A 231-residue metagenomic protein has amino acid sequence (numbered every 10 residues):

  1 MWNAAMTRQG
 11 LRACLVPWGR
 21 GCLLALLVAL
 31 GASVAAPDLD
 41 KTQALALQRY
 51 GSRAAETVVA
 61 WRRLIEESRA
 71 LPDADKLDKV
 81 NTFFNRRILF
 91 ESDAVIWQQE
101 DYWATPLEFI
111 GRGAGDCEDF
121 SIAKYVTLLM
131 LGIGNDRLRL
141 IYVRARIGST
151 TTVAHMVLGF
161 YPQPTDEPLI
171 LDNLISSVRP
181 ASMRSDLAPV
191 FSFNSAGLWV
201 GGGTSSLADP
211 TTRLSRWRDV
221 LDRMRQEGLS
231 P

Functional and structural regions predicted by a protein language model:
M1-L15: N-terminal secretory signal peptides that target proteins for export/translocation
W2, S33-P231: A structural boundary/capping signal
W18-G31: Bacterial N-terminal signal peptides
